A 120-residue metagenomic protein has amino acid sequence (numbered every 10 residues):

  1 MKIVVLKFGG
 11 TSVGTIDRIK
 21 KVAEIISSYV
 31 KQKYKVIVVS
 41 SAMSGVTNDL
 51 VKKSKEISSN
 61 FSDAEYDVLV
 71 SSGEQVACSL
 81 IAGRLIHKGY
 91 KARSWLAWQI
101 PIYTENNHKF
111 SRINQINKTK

Functional and structural regions predicted by a protein language model:
M1-K120: Nucleotide/pyrophosphate-binding catalytic subdomain
